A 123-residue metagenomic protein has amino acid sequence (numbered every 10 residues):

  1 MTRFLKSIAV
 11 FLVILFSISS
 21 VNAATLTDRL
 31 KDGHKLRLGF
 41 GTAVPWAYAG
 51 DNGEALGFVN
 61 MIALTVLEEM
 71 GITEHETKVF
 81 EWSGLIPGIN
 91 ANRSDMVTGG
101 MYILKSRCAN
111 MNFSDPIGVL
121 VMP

Functional and structural regions predicted by a protein language model:
M1-A9: Bacterial N-terminal signal peptides that target proteins for export
A9-S17: Bacterial N-terminal signal peptides
I18-A23: Sec/Tat signal peptide C-region and signal peptidase I cleavage site
A24-G100: Extracytoplasmic small-molecule ligand-binding "clamshell" domains of the periplasmic binding protein/Venus flytrap
K105-L120: Ligand-binding "clamshell"
